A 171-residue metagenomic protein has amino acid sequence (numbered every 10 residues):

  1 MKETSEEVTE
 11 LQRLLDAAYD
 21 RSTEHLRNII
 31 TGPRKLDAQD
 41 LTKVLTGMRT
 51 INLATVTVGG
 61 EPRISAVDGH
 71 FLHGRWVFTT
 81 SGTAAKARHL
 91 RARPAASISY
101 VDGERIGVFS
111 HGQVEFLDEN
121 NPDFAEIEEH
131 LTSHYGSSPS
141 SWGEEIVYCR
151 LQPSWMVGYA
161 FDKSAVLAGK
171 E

Functional and structural regions predicted by a protein language model:
M1-K35, I106-E171: Charged, gly/pro-rich active-site loop segments
H25-V58: Short, conserved active-site entrance elements at the starts or edges of catalytic domains
D37-D40, K86, I127: Hydrophobic alpha-helical segments typical of transmembrane helices and their membrane-interface/capping positions
T42-K43, D68, R88, P139-S141: Short secondary-structure boundary/capping segments
L45-T46, R91-A92, T132: Alpha-helix boundary recognition
M48-G82, R88-L90, A96-Y100, F109-S110: Short beta-strand segments
R49-T50, A95, G136, M156: Generic structural signal for secondary-structure transition and capping sites
D102-E104: Short, charged beta-turn/beta-strand-edge "cap" motif at the junction between a beta-strand and an adjacent loop
